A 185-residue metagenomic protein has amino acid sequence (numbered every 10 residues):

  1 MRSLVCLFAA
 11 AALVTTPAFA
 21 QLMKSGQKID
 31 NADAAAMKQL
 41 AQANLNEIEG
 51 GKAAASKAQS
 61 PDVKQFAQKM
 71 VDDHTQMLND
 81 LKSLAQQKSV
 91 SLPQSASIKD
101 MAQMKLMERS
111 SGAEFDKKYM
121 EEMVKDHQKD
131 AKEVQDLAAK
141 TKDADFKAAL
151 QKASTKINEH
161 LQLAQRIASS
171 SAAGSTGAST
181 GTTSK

Functional and structural regions predicted by a protein language model:
R2-K185: His/Met- and acidic-residue-enriched segments that coordinate or traffic transition-metal cofactors and support
